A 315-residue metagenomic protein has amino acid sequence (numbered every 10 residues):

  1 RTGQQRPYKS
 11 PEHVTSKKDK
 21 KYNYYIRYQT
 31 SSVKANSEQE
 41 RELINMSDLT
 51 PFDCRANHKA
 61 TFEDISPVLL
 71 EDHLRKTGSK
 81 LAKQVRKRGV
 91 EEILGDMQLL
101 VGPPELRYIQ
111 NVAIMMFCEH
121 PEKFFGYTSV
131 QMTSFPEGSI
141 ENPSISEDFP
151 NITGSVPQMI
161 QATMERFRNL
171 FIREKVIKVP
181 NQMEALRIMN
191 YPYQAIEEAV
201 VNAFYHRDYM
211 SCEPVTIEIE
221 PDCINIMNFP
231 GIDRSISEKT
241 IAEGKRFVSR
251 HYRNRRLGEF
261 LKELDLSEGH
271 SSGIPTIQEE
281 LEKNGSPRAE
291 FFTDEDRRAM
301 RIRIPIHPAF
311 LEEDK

Functional and structural regions predicted by a protein language model:
R1-A195, V200-L311, K315: Conserved N-terminal catalytic/coupling substructures associated with nucleotide/phosphate chemistry
